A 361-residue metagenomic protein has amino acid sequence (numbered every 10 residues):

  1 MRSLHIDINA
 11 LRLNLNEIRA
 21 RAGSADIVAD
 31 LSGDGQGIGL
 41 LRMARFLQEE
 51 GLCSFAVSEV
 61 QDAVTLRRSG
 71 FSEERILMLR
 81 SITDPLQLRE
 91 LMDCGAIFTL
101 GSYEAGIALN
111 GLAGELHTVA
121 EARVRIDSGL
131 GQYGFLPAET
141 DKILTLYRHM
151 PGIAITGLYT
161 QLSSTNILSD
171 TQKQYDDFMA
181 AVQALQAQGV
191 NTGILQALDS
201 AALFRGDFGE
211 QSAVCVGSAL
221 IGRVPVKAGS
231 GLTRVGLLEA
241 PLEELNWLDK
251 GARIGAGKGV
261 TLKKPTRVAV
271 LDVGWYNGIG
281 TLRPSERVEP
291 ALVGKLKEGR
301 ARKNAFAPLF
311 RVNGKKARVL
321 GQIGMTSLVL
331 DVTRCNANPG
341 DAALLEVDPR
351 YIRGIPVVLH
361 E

Functional and structural regions predicted by a protein language model:
R2-L13, G23-I194: Active-site-proximal beta-alpha core segment in soluble small-molecule metabolic enzymes
L4-I6, R12, D176-E361: Active-site anion/phosphate-binding pocket segments in diverse small-molecule metabolic enzymes
